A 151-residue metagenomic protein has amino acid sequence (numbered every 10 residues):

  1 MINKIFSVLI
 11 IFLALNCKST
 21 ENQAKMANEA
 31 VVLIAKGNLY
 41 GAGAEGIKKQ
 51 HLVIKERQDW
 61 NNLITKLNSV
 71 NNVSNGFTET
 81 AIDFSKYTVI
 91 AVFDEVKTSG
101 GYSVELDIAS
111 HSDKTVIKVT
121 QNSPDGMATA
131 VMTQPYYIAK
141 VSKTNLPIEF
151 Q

Functional and structural regions predicted by a protein language model:
M1-M26: Bacterial Sec-dependent N-terminal signal peptides
C17-Q151: Exposed, flexible binding/inhibitory loops of compact, secreted disulfide-stabilized domains
